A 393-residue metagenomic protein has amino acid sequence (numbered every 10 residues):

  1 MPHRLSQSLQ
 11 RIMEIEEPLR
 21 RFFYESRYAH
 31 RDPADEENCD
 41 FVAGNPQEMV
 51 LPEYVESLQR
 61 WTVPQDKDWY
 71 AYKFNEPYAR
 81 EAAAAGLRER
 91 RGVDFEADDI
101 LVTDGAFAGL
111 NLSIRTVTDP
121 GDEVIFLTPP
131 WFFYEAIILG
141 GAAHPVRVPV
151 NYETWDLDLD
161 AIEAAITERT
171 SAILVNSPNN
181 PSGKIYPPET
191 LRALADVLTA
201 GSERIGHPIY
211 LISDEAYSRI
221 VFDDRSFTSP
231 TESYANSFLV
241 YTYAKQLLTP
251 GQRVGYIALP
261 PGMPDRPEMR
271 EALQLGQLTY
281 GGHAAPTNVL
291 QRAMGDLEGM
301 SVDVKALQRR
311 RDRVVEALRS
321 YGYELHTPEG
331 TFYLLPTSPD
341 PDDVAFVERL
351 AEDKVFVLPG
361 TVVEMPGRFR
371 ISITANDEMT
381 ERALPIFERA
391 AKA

Functional and structural regions predicted by a protein language model:
P2-R4, S8-G105, L112, V289 (+2 more regions): N-terminal small-domain helix-loop-helix segment of the aminotransferase-like
E17, A235-Q308: Conserved core segment of the aminotransferase class I/II
D40, N288-G295, L307-L318, L325-T337 (+2 more regions): Conserved glycine-rich beta-strand-loop-beta hairpin in the small C-terminal domain of fold type I
G44-E48, F107, W131-F132, P178-P181 (+8 more regions): Short, solvent-exposed loop/turn segments at secondary-structure junctions
K67-G206, S218-Y234, F238, T380: Conserved core of the PLP fold type I
E163, R349-L358, V362-A393: PLP-dependent enzyme catalytic core of the Aspartate aminotransferase-like
G281-A285, V289, Y333-D353, R370-D377: Accessory recognition modules or surfaces
